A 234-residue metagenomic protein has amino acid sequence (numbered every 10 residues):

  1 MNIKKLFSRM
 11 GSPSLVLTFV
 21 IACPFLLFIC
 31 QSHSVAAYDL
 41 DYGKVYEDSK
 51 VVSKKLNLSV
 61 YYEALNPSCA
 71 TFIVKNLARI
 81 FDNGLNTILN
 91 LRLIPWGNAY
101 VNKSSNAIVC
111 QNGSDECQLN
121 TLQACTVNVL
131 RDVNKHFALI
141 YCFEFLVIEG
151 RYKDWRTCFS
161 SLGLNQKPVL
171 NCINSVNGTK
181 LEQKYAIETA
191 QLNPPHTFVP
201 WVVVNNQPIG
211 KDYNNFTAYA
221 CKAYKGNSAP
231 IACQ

Functional and structural regions predicted by a protein language model:
N2-C23, C30-V35, L58-Y61, V147-Q234: C-terminal cap of thioredoxin/glutaredoxin-like
L26-F28, D41: A compositional signature for long Ser/Thr(±Pro)-rich, low-complexity
V35-D41: Juxtamembrane luminal stem/stalk of type II transmembrane Golgi/ER carbohydrate-processing enzymes
D41-L56: A short beta-strand-turn-helix
K44-Y46, L77-R79, E182-A190: Eukaryotic intrinsically disordered and solvent-exposed regulatory patches
S49, D82-G84, N193: Sterically constrained small-residue positions within well-ordered secondary structures of folded domains
K54, L58-Q166, S228-Q234: Structural alpha/beta surface segment adjacent to cysteine/selenocysteine redox centers across thiol/disulfide enzymes
